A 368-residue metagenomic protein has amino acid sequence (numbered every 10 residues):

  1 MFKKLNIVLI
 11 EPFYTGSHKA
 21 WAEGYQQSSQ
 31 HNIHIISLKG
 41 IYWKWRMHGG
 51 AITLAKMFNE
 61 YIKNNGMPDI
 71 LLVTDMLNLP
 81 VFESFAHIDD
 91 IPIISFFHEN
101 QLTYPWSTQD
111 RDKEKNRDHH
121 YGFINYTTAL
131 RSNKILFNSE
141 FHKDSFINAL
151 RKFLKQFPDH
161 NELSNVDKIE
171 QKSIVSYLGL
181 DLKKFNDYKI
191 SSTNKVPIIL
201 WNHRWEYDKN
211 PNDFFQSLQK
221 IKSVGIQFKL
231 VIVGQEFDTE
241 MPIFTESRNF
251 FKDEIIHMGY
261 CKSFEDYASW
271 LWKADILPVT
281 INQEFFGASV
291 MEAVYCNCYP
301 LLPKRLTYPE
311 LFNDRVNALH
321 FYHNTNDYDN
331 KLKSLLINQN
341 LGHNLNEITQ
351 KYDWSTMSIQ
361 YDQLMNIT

Functional and structural regions predicted by a protein language model:
W45-G49, H323, I337-T368: A charged, aromatic-enriched C-terminal amphipathic alpha-helix characteristic of glycosyltransferases across folds
I70, A86-W106, R111-Y121, N125-L130 (+1 more regions): Active-site proximal beta-strand in glycosyltransferases
L130-D187: Donor nucleotide-sugar binding/catalytic pocket of nucleotide-sugar-dependent glycosyltransferases
D167, P242-E265: Nucleotide-activated donor-binding/catalytic signature segment of Leloir-type glycosyltransferases, i.e., the conserved
L180, K189-K220, L230-V233: Conserved donor-binding/catalytic core segment of Leloir-type glycosyltransferases
F215, Q227-F244, I256-Y260: Glycosyltransferase donor-sugar binding loop
N282: Aromatic "clamp/platform" in nucleotide-sugar-dependent glycosyltransferases that forms part of the donor/acceptor
Y299-P303: Short hydrophobic beta-strand element within catalytic cores of glycosyltransferases and related nucleotide-activated
